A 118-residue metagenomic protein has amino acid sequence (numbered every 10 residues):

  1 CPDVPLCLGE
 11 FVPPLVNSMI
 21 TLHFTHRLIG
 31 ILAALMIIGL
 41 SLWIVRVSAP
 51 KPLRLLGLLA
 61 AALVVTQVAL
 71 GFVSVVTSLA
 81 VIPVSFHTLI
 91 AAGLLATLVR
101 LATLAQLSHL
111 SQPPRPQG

Functional and structural regions predicted by a protein language model:
C1-G118: Polytopic transmembrane helical bundles with strong interfacial aromatic enrichment
